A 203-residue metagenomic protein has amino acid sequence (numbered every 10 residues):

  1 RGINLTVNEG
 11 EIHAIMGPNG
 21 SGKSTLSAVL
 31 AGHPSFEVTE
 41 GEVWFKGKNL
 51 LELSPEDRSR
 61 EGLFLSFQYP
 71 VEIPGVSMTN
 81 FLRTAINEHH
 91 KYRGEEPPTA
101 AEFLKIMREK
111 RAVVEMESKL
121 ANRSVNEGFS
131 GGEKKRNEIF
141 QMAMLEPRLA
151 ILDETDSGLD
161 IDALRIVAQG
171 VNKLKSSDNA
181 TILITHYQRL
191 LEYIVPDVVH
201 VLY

Functional and structural regions predicted by a protein language model:
R1-N8, T39-G41, V125: Conserved beta-strand
M16-P18: The feature captures the beta-strand-to-loop junction immediately N-terminal to the Walker
E42-R58, N126: ABC ATPase NBD Q-loop/coupling interface
V71-R148: ABC-family P-loop ATPase nucleotide-binding domains
E154-T155, D162: Walker B catalytic motif
L164-S177: Helical segment within the ABC ATPase nucleotide-binding domain
D178-H186: Conserved H-loop
I194-Y203: H-loop (His-switch) and adjacent beta-strand-loop-beta switch element of ABC-type ATPase nucleotide-binding domains
